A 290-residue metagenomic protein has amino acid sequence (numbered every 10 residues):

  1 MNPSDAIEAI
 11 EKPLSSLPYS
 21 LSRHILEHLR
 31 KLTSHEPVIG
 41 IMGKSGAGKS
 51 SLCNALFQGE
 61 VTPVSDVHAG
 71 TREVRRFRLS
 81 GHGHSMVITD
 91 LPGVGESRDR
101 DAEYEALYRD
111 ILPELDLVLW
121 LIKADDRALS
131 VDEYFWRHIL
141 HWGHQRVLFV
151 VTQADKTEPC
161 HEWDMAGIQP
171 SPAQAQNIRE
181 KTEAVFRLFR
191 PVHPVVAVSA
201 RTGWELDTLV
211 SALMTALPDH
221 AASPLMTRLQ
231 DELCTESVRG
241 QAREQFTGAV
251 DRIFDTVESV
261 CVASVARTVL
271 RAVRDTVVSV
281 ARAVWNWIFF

Functional and structural regions predicted by a protein language model:
M1-L91, W287-F289: Conserved G1/Walker A P-loop phosphate-binding module
A55, D110, E114, V131-H138 (+2 more regions): Alpha-helical scaffold elements adjacent to nucleotide-binding pockets in ATP/GTP-utilizing enzyme cores
T71-V74, L91-H141: Switch II of P-loop NTPase G domains
H84, P113-V118, W142-V147, R190-P194: Short glycine-/polar-rich loops that comprise or flank the Walker A/P-loop and associated switch/sensor motifs
V118-E180: Replace "adjacent to P-loop NTPase cores in ATP/GTP-dependent enzymes" with "adjacent to NTP-binding cores
D155-P224: Canonical P-loop GTPase G-domain recognition
V210-L217, D231-F290: P-loop NTP-binding site
